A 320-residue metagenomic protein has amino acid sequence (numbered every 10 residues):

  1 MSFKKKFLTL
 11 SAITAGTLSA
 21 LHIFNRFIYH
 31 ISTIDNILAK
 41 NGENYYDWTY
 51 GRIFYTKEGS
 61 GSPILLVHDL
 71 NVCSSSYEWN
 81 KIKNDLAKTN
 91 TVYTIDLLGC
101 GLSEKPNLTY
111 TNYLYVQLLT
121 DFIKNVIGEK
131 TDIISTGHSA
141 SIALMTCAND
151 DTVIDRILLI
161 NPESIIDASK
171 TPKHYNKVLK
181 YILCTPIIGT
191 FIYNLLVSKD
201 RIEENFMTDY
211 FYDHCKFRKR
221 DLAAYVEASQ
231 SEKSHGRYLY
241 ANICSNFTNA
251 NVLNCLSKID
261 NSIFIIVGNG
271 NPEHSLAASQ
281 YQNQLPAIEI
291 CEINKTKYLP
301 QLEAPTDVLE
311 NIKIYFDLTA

Functional and structural regions predicted by a protein language model:
F3-F27: Hydrophobic alpha-helical topogenic segments used for membrane insertion/localization
W48-E58: A short loop-to-beta-strand scaffold at the N-terminal edge of the catalytic core in hydrolase folds
K57-L102: Conserved HGGG/HGGXW glycine-rich cap/lid loop of the alpha/beta-hydrolase fold
T94-I134, Q301: Active-site loop/oxyanion-hole signature of alpha/beta-hydrolase fold enzymes
G128-P172: Conserved hydrolase catalytic core segment
N194-C255: Conserved alpha/beta-hydrolase catalytic His-Asp/Glu region
K258-T296: Conserved loop-alpha-helix segment in the C-terminal half of the alpha/beta-hydrolase fold that carries the catalytic
T296-L309: Catalytic histidine-centered segment of alpha/beta-hydrolase-like enzymes
